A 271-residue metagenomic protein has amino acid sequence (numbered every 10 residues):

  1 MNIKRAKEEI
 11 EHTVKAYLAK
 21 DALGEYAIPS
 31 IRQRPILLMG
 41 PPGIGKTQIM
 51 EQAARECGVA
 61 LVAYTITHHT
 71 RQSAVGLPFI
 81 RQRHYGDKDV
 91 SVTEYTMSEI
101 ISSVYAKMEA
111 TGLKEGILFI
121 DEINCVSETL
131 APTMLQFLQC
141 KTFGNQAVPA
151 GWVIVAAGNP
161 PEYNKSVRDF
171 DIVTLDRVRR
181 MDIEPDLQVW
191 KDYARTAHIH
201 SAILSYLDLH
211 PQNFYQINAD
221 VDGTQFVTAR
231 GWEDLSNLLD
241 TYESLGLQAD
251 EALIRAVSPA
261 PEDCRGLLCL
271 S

Functional and structural regions predicted by a protein language model:
M1-L209: AAA+ P-loop NTPase catalytic core and its hallmark functional loops
R81, K141, N145, L239-G246 (+2 more regions): Amphipathic alpha-helical interaction segments
I123, D186-L187, A229, P261-C264: Residues at or immediately preceding the N-termini of alpha-helices
P132, A229-E233, R265: Non-catalytic, well-ordered alpha-helical scaffold segments
I183-P185, R230, N237, L267: Glycine- and charge-enriched loop/helix tracts that form the active or gating conduit in phosphate/cation-handling
Y193-S258: Conserved AAA+ ATPase small/helical "lid" subdomain
A252-S271: Extended alpha-helical coiled-coil/bundle linker/stalk regions that scaffold oligomerization and domain organization
